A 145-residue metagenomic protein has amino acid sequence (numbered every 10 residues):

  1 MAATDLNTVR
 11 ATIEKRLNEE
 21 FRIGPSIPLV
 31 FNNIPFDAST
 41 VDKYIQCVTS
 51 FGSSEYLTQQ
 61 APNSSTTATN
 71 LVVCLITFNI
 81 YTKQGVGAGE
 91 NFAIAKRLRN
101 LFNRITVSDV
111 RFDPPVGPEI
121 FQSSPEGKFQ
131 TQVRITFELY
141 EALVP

Functional and structural regions predicted by a protein language model:
M1-P62, A88: Small/polar-rich, solvent-exposed N-terminal microdomains that initiate assembly or binding
R22-G24, A38-T40, L71, I105-V107 (+1 more regions): A generic structural signal for short, non-catalytic loop/turn and secondary-structure boundary residues
A61-T67, A93-K96: Short intrinsically disordered coil segments
A68-Q84, F129-E141: Oligomerization/assembly interface segments of phage tail-like spikes and tubes
G85-F92: Short, conserved charged micro-motifs
A93-P145: Acidic-leaning, charged glycine-interspersed low-complexity segments
